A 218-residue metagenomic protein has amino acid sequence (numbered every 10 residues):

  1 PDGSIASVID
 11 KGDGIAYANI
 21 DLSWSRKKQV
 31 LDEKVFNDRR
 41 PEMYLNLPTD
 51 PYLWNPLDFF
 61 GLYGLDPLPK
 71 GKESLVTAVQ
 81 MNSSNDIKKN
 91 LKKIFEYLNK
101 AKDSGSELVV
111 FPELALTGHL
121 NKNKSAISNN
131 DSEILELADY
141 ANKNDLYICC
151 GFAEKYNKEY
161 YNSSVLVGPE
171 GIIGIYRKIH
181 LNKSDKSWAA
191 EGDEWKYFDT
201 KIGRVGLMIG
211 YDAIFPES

Functional and structural regions predicted by a protein language model:
P1, L31-K34, I127, K155-S218: Active-site catalytic loop in hydrolytic enzyme cores
P1-A16, N130-C149, A213-S218: CN hydrolase (nitrilase-like) catalytic-core segments centered on the catalytic cysteine and neighboring Lys/Glu
P1-K72, Y197: C-terminal beta-strand edge segments of enzyme domains
L57-G64, E133, D193-E194, A213-P216: Alpha-helical scaffolding within the catalytic cores of extracellular/periplasmic polymer-degrading hydrolases
P67-S84, K88: Short beta-strand segments enriched in small/hydrophobic residues
M81, L114, D212-A213: Active-site metal-binding loops of divalent metal-dependent hydrolases
I87, E96-R177, S184: Cys-nucleophile CN-hydrolase/nitrilase-fold catalytic domain and related Cys-dependent amidase chemistry that acts on
K89-K100, A213-S218: Short, acidic/polar
